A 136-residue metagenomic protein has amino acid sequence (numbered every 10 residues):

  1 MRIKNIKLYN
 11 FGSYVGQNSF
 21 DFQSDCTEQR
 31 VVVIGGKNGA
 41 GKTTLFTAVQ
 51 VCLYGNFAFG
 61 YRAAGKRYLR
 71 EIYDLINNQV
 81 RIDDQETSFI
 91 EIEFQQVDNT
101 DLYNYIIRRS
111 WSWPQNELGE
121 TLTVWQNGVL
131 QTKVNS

Functional and structural regions predicted by a protein language model:
M1-N135: Extreme N-terminal "head/tail" segments of very large remodeling/mechanoenzyme assemblies
